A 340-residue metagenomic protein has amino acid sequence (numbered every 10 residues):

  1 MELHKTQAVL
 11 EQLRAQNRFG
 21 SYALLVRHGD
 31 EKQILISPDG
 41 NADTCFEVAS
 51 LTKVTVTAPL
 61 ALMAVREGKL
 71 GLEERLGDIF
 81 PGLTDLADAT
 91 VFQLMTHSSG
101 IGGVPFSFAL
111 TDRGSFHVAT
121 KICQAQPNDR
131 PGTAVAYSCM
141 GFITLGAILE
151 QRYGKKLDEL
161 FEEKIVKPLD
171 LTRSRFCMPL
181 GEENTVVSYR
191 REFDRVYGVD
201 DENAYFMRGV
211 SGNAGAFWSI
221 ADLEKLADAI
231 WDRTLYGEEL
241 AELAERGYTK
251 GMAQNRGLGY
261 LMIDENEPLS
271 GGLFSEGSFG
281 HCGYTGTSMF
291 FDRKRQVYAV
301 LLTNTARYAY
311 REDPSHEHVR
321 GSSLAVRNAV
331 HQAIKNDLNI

Functional and structural regions predicted by a protein language model:
E2, T6, V48, T52 (+5 more regions): Hydrophobic (often cysteine-bearing) scaffold residues that line and stabilize catalytic clefts of nucleotide/cofactor
Q7-A42, L72, T96, L110-D112 (+3 more regions): A short, well-structured edge-of-sheet supersecondary motif
L10, L24, D30, K53 (+8 more regions): Residue-level preference for non-acidic, small/hydrophobic
E11-R14, R246, F274-F279, G286: Short, P/G- and charge-enriched loop/turn segments at secondary-structure junctions
A15-S21, P38-L94, P127-M140, S211-A214 (+1 more regions): Short active-site loop at a secondary-structure junction that contains or immediately precedes the catalytic residue(s)
A87-G277: Short, surface-exposed loop or secondary-structure junction motifs that flank catalytic or metal-binding residues
R208-G215, E276-F291, T303-A309: Glycine-rich phosphate/pyrophosphate-binding beta-alpha loops
E245, E265-P268, A309-I340: Short, gly/Ser/Thr-rich active-site loops of penicillin-recognizing serine hydrolases
